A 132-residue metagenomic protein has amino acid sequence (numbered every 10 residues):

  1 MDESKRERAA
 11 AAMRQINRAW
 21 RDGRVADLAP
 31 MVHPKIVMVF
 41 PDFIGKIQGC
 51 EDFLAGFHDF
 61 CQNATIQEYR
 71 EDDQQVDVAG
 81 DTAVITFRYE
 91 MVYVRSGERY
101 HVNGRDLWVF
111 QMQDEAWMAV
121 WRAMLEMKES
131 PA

Functional and structural regions predicted by a protein language model:
R6, A10-A12, V25-V78, Y100: A solvent-exposed, acidic/Ser-Thr-rich amphipathic alpha-helical stretch
I16, W20-R24: Short helix-adjacent coil turns
K35, F87-Y93, L125-E126: Generic short beta-strand segments
F57, E71-V76, Y89-M91, R105-Q111: Hydrophobic/aromatic beta-strand elements that line small-molecule binding cavities or substrate pockets in beta-rich
V76-A83, F110-A116: A short, structured loop/turn motif at beta-sheet edges
M91-H101: Short, cysteine-centered beta-strand-loop-beta hairpins and adjacent loop/turn segments enriched in charged/polar
H101-A132: Short beta-strand edge/turn micro-motifs at domain boundaries
